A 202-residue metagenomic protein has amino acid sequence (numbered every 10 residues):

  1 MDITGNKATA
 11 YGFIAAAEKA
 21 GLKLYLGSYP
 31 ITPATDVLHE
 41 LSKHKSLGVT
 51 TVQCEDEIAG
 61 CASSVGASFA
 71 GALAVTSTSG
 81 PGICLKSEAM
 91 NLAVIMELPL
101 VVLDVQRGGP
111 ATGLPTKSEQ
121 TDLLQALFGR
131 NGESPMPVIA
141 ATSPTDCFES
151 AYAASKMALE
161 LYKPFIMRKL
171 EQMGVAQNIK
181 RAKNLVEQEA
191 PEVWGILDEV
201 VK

Functional and structural regions predicted by a protein language model:
M1-F128, P135: Thiamine diphosphate
M1-Y11, A20, S155-K202: Flexible, low-complexity linker and terminal segments
I3, K7, I31, T35 (+7 more regions): Electropositive phosphate-/nucleotide-binding environments in soluble metabolic enzymes
E18, E55-E57, E88, E97 (+7 more regions): Glutamate identity and glutamate-enriched acidic tracts
N91-M96, R107-P110, T142-C147, S155-R168 (+1 more regions): Mobile "lid/hinge" segments at catalytic clefts and subdomain interfaces of large enzymes
K117-K163: Conserved thiamine diphosphate
